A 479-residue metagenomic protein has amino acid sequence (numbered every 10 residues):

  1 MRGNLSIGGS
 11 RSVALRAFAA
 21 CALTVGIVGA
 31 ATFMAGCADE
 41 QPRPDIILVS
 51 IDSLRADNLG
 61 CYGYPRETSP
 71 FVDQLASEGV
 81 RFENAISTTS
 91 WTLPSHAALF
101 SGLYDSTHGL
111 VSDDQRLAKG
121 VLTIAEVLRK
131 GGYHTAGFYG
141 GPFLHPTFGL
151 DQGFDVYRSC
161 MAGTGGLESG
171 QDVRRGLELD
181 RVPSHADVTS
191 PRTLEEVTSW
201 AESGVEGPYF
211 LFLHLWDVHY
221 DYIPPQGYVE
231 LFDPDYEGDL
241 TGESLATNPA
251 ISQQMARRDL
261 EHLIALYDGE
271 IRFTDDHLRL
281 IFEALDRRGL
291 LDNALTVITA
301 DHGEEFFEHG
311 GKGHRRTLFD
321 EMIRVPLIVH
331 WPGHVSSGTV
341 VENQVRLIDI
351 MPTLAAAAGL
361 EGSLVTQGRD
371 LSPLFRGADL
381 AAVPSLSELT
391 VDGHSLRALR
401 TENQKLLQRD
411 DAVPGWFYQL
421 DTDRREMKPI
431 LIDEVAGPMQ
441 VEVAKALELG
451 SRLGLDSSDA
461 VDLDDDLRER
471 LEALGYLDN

Functional and structural regions predicted by a protein language model:
M1-L15: N-terminal secretory signal peptides that target proteins for export/translocation
G3, A17-A20, V25-N479: Catalytic domains that recognize anionic headgroups
